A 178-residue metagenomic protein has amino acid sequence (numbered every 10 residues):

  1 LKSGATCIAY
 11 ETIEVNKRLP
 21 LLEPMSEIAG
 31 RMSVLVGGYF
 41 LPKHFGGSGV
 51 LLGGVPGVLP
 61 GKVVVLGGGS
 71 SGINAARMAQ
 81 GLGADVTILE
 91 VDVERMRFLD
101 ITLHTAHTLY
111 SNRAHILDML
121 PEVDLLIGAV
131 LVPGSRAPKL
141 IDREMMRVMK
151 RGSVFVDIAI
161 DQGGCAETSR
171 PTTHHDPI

Functional and structural regions predicted by a protein language model:
L1-G61: Glycine/serine-rich phosphate-binding loop and adjoining beta1-alpha1 elements at the start of nucleotide-handling
L1-K17, A137-I178: Rossmann-fold NAD(P)-binding glycine/threonine-rich loop
L19-L22, R77-M78, F98-I101, A166-R170: Short acidic, glycine/serine/threonine-rich loops at helix termini
P24-E27, L103-L109, T172-H175: Short, hinge-like loop/turn segments at secondary-structure boundaries
G46-G128: Glycine-rich phosphate/diphosphate-binding loop of Rossmann-like nucleotide-binding domains
S70-A76, M96, G134-L140, G163-T168: Short glycine/serine/threonine-rich phosphate/pyrophosphate-binding segments that cradle anionic phosphate groups
N112, L131-G134, A159-I160: Short glycine-/small-residue-rich Rossmann-like dinucleotide-binding loops
